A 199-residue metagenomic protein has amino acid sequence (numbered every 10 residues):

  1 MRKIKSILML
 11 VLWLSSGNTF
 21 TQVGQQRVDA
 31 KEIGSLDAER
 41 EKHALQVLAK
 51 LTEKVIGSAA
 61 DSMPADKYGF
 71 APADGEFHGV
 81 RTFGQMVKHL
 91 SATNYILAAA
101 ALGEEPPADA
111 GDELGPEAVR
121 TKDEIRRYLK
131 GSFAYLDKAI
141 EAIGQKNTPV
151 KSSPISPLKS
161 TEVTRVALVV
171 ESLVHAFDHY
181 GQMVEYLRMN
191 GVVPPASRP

Functional and structural regions predicted by a protein language model:
M1-L8: Bacterial N-terminal signal peptides that target proteins for export
T19-T21: Boundary at the C-terminal end of the N-terminal hydrophobic targeting segment
V23, R27, Q46-K50, K54-G57 (+2 more regions): Short, contiguous alpha-helical
V23-H43: N-terminal low-complexity, Pro/Thr/Ser-rich intrinsically disordered segments that act as propeptides or flexible
V55, A59-A60, Y135, A139: Well-ordered alpha-helical scaffold segments within catalytic/enzyme domains
P64-Y68, L102, Q145-T148: Short, flexible helix-adjacent loops and helix caps
E117-S153, R165-H175: Acidic/histidine-rich alpha-helical segments that form the ligand environment of transition-metal centers
